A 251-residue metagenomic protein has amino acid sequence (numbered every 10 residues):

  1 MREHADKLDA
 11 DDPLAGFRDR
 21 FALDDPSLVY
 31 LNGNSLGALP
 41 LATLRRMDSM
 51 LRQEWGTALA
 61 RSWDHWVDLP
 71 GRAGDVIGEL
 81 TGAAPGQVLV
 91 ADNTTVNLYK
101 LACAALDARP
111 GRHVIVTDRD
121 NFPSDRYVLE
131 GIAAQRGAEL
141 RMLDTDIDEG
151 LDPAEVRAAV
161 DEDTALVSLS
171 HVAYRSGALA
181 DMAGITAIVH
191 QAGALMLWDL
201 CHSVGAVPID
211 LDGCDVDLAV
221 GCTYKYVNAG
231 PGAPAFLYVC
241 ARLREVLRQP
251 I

Functional and structural regions predicted by a protein language model:
M1-I251: Pyridoxal 5′-phosphate
